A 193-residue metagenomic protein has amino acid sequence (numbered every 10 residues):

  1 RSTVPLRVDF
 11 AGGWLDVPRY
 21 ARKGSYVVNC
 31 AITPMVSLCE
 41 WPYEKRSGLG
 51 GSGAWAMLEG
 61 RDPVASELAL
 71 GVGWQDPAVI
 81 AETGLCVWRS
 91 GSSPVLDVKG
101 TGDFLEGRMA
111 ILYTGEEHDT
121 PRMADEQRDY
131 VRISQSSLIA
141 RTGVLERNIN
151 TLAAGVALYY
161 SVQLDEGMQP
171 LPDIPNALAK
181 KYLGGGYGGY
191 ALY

Functional and structural regions predicted by a protein language model:
R1-G53, E59-G71, Q75-Y193: C-terminal nucleotide
